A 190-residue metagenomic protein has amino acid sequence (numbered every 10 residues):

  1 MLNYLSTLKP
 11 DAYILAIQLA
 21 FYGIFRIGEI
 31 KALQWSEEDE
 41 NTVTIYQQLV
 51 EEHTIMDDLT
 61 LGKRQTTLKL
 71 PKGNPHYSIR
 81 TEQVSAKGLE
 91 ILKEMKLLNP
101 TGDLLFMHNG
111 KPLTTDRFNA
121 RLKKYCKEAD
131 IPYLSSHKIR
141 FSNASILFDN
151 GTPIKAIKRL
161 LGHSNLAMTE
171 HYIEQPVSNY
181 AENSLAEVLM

Functional and structural regions predicted by a protein language model:
M1-I27, K31: Basic, Lys/Arg- and aromatic-enriched nucleic-acid-binding interface segment
M1-Y4, I55-L59, H171-M190: DNA/chromatin major-groove-contacting recognition/catalytic segments
A12-I14, N119, R140-F141: Short, leucine-enriched amphipathic alpha-helices that occur as contiguous helical runs
L19-A20, I146-L147, L160: Short alpha-helical segment immediately N-terminal to, or the first helix within, an HTH/HTH-like DNA-binding domain
A32-E94: Conserved tyrosine-mediated DNA breakage-rejoining catalytic core shared by Y-recombinases
E37-T42, T152-H171: Short, polar N-cap/turn motifs at the start of nucleic acid-interacting alpha helices
Q83-I131: Active-site/catalytic core of tyrosine-dependent DNA strand-transfer enzymes
K111-T115, P132-G151: Short basic/aromatic active-site micro-motif
